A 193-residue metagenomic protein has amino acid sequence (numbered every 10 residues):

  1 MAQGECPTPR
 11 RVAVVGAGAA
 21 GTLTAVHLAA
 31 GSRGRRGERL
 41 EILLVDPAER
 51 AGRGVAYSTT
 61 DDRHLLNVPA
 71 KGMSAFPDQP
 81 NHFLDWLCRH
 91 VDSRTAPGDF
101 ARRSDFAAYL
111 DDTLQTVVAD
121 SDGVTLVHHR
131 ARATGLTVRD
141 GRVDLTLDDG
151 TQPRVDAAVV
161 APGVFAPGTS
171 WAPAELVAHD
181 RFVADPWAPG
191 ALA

Functional and structural regions predicted by a protein language model:
M1-P9, R33, A184-L192: A short, basic/flexible loop-to-alpha-helix module at the beginning of a structural domain
R10-I42, A193: N-terminal Rossmann-like FAD-binding beta1-loop-alpha1 element of flavoenzymes
R10-R11, L126, R154-D156: Conserved acidic residues
V15, A133, L145, Q152-A166: Short hydrophobic core segments
V45-A108, D112: Glycine-rich active-site loop/strand segments that organize a redox cofactor
A107-H128: Helical element adjacent to the flavin cofactor pocket in flavoenzyme catalytic cores
H129-R142: A conserved short coil-to-beta-strand element within the FAD-binding core of flavoproteins
G163-A193: Glycine-rich dinucleotide-binding loop and its adjacent helix/turn
